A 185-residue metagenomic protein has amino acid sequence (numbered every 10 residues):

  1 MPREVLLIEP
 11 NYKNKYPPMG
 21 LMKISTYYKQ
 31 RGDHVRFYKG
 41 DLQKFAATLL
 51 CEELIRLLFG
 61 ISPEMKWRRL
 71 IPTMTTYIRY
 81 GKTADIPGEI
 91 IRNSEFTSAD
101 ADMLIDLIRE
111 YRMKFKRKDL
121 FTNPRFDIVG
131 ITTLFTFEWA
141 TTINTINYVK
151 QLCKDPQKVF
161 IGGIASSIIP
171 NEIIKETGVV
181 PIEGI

Functional and structural regions predicted by a protein language model:
M1-P181: A short, structured N-terminal alpha-helical element that caps or precedes a catalytic domain
G184-I185: Catalytic cores of enzyme domains
